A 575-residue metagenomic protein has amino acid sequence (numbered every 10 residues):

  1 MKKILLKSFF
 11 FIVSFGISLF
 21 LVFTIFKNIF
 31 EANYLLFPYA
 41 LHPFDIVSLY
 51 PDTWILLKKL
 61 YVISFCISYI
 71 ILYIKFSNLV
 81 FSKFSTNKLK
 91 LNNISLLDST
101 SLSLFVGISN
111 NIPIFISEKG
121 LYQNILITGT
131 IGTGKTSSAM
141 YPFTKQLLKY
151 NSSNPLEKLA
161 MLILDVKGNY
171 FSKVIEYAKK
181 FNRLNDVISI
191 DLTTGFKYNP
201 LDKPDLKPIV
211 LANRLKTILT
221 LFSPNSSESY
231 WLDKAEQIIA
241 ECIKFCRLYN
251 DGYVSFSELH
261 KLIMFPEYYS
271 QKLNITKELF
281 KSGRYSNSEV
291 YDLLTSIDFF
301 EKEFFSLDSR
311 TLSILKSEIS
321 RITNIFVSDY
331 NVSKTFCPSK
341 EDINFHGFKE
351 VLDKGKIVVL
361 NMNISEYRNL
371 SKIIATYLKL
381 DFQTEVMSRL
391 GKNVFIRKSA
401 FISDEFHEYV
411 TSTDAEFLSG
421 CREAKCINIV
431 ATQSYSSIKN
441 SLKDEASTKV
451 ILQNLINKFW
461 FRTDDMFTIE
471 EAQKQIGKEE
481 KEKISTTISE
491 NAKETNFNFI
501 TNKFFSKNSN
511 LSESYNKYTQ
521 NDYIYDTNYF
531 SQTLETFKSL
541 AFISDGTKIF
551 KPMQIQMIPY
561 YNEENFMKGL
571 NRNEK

Functional and structural regions predicted by a protein language model:
M1-T133, S137-P142, Y150-L156, K507-S514: Basic- and hydrophobic-enriched, low-structure N-terminal and domain-boundary segments that flank ATP-binding catalytic
N33, F37-D45, F265, D329 (+2 more regions): Short, solvent-exposed helix-helix connector turns and helix-capping sites enriched in acidic/polar residues
K83-N87, V106-N110, I116-C426, Y529-P552 (+1 more regions): P-loop NTPase motor domains
Y170-K173, G195-P200, S437-S441, F467-A472: Switch/connector loops and helix/strand junctions flanking conserved nucleotide-binding motifs in nucleotide-processing
Y230-K234, E416, K439-K575: P-loop NTPase motor core of the ASCE superfamily
A431-S437: Conserved H-loop
